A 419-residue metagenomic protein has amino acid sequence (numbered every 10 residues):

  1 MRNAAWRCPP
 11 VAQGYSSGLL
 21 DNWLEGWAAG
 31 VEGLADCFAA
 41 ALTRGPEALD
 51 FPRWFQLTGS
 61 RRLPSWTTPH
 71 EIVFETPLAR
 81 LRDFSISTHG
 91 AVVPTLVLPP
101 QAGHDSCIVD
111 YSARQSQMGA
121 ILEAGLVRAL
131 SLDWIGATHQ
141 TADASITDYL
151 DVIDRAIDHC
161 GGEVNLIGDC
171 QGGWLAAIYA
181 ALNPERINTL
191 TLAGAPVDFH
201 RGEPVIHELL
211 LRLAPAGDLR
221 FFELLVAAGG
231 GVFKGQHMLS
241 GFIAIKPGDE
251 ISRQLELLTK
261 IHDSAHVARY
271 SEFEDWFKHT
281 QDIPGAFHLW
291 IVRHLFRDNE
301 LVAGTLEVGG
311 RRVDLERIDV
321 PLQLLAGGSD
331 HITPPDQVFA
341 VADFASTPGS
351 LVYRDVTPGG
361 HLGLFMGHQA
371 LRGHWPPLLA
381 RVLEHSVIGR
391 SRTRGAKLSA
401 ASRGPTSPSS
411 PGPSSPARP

Functional and structural regions predicted by a protein language model:
M1-D36, G161-G162, A177-A286: Alpha/beta-hydrolase-fold enzymes
T58-G59, P64-T138: Short, surface-exposed "cap/lid" segments of acyl-processing enzymes
A137-T141, T147-V164, A177: Conserved acidic catalytic loop of the alpha/beta-hydrolase fold
I167-A176: Gly/Ala-rich beta-loop-alpha elbow adjacent to hydrolase catalytic centers
I318, L324-A326, D330: Short beta-strand/loop motif that positions the catalytic acidic residue of the alpha/beta-hydrolase fold
H331-Q337: Conserved alpha/beta-hydrolase "acid-adjacent" motif
A345-L362: Catalytic histidine neighborhood in serine/cysteine hydrolases with alpha/beta-hydrolase-type architecture
P358-R372: Catalytic histidine-centered segment of alpha/beta-hydrolase-like enzymes
